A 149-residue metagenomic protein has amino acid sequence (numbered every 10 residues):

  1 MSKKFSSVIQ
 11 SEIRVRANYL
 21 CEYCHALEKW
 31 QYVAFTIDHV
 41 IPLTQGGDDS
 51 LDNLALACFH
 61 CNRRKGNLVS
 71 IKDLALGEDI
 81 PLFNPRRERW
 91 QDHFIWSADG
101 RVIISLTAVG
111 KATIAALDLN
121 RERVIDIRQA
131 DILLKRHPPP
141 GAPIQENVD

Functional and structural regions predicted by a protein language model:
M1-V8, L27-W30, A55, R63-D149: Extended charged
M1-Y23, D48: Short, charged surface segments at domain edges that flank catalytic/cofactor-binding sites
R16, Y32, D49-N53, L82: Flanking scaffold residues of small Cys/His-coordinated metal-binding clusters
C21, Q45-K65: Short beta-strand-alpha-helix junction that forms the catalytic/metal-binding core of metal-dependent nuclease domains
Q31-I41: Short recognition patches in nucleic-acid-associated and regulatory proteins
H39-V40, Q45, L74-L76: Short edge-strand/loop segments of extracellular domains
